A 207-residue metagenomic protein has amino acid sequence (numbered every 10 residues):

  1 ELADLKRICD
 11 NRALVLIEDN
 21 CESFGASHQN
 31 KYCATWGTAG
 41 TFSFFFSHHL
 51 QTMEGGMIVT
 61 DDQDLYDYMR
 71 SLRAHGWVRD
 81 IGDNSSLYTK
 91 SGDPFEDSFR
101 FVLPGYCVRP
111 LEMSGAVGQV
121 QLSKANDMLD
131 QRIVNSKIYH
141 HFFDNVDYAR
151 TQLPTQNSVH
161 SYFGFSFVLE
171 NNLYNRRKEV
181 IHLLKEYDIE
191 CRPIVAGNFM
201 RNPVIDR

Functional and structural regions predicted by a protein language model:
E1-L5, R12-W36, G40-S43, H49: Conserved PLP phosphate-binding loop immediately N-terminal to the Schiff-base lysine helix in PLP-dependent enzymes
L2-D4, N11, S27, Q63-R207: PLP-dependent aminotransferase class I/II
D19-S23, G55, M113: Generic detector of well-ordered alpha-helical packing
T35-D80, E112: Active-site PLP attachment segment
